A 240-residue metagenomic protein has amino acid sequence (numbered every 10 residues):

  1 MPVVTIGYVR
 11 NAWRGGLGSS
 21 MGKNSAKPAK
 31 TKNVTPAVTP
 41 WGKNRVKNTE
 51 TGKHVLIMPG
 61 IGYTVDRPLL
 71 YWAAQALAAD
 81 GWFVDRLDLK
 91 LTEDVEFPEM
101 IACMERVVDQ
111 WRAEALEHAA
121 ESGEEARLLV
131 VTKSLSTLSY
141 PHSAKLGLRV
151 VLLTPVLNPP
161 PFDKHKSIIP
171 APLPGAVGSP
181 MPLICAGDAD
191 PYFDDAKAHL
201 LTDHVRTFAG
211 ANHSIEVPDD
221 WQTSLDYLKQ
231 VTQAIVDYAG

Functional and structural regions predicted by a protein language model:
K27-E125, V217: Serine-hydrolase catalytic machinery in alpha/beta-hydrolase-like enzymes
V108-L173, V177: Primarily recognizes the serine-hydrolase "nucleophile elbow" in alpha/beta-hydrolase and SGNH/GDSL folds
P172-P182, T202-D203: Short, proline-enriched alpha-helix->beta-strand connector loops that line the catalytic pocket of alpha/beta-hydrolase
I184-A186: Short beta-strand/loop motif that positions the catalytic acidic residue of the alpha/beta-hydrolase fold
P191-K197: Conserved alpha/beta-hydrolase "acid-adjacent" motif
A211-D226: Catalytic histidine-centered segment of alpha/beta-hydrolase-like enzymes
